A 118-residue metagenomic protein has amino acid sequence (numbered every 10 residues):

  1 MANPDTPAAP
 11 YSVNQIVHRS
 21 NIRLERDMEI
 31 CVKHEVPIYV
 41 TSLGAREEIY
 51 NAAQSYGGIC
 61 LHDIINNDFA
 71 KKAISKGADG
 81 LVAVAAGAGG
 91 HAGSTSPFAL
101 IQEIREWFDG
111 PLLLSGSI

Functional and structural regions predicted by a protein language model:
M1-L113: Active-site entrance/lid segments in N-terminal catalytic domains of soluble metabolic enzymes
S115-I118: A short glycine-centered flexible hinge/capping loop motif at secondary-structure junctions
